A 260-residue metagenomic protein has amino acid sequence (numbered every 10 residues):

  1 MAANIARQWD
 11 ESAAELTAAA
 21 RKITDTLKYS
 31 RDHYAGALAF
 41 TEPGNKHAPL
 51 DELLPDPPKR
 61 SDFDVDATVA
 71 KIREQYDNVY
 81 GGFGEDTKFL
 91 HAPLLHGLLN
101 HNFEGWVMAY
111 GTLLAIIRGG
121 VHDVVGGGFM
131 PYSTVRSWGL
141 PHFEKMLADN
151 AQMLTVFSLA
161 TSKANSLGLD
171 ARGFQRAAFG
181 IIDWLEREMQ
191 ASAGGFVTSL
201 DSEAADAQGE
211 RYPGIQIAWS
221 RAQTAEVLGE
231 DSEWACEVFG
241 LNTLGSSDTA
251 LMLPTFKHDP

Functional and structural regions predicted by a protein language model:
M1-P260: Replace the tail clause
